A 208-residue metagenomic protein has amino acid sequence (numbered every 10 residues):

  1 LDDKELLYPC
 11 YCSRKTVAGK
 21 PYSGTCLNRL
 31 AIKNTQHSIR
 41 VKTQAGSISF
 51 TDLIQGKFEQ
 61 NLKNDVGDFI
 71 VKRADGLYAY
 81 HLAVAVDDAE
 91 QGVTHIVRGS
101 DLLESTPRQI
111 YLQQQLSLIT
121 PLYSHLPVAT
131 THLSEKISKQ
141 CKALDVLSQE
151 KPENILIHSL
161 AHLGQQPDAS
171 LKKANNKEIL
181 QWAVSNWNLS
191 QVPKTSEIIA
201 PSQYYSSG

Functional and structural regions predicted by a protein language model:
D2-D3, A161: Alpha-helix boundary recognition
D3, P9-S148, P167, K194 (+1 more regions): Active-site cores that bind ATP or allylic diphosphates and position pyrophosphate for catalysis
D3-K4, Q181: Replace "anionic and nucleotidyl ligands
V146-E150, I155-G208: Polyanion-binding catalytic cores of nucleic-acid enzymes and NTP/SAM-utilizing transferases
